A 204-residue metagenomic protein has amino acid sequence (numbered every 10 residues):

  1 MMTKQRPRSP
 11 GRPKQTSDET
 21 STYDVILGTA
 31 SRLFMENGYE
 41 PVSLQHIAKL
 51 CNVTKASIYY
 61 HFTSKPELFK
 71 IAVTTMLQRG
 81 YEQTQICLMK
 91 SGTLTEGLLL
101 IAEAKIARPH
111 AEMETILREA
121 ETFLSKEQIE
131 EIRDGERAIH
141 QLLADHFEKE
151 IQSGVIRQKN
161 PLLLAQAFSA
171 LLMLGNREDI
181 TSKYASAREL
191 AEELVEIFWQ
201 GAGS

Functional and structural regions predicted by a protein language model:
M1-S21: N-terminal intrinsically disordered/low-complexity leader segments
T22-V25, T29, L33-E67, I71: Helix-turn-helix
L27, V73, L77, I129-H140: Amphipathic, non-transmembrane alpha-helical scaffold segments
T29-L33, R108, L171: Short amphipathic alpha-helical elements of helix-turn-helix/winged-helix folds
E36-E40, S91, E112, S153-G154: Short coil/turn segments at alpha/beta junctions that flank glycine-rich nucleotide-binding fingerprints
I71, T75, E82-A111, L164-F168: Hydrophobic alpha-helical connector segments
T84-C87, E103-P109, L117-L124, I197-G201: Helix-loop "lid/cap" segments that line or gate small-molecule binding pockets
I116-T122, I129, R133, R137 (+1 more regions): Hydrophobic/aromatic-rich alpha-helical bundle segments in the mid-to-C-terminal region
